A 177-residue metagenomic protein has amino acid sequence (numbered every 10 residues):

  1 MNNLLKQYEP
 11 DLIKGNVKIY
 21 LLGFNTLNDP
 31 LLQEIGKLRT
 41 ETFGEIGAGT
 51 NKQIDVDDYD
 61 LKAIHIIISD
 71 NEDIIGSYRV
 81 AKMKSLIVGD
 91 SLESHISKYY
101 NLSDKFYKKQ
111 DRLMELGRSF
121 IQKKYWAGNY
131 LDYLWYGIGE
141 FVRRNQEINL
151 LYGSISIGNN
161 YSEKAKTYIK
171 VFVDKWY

Functional and structural regions predicted by a protein language model:
M1-Q7: Acidic, low-complexity proline/glycine-rich segments
N3, K37, E41, T167-D174: Charged/polar, solvent-exposed surface patches and flexible loops
Y8-H65, S69, I74-I75: Short amphipathic alpha-helix that is part of the acyltransferase structural core
V17, Y78, M114: A broad, low-specificity signal marking well-ordered, structured residues that form hydrophobic/aromatic
L22-F24, S69, A81-M83, S119 (+1 more regions): Structured loops at beta-to-helix junctions and adjacent beta-edge loops in soluble globular domains
A63, S69-L92: Carboxylate/His-rich catalytic cores and anion/metal-binding grooves
S85-Y177: Acyl-donor binding region in acyl/amide transferases
